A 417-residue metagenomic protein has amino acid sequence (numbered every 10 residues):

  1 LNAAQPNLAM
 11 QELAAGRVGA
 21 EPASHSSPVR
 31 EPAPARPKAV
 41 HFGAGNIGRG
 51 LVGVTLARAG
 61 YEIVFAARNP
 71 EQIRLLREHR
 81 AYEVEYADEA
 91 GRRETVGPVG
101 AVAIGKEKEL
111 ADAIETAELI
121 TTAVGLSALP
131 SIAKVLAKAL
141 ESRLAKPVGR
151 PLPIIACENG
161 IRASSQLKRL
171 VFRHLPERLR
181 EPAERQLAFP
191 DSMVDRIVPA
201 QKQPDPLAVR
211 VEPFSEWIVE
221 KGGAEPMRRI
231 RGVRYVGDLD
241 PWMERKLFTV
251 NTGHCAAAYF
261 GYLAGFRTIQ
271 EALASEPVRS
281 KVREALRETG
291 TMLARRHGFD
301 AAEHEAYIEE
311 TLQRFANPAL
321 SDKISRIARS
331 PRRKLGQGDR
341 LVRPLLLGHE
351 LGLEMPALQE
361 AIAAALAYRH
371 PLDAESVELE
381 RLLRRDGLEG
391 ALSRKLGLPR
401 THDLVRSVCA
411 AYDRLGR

Functional and structural regions predicted by a protein language model:
A3, G16-A23: Residue-identity detector for glycine
P6, P28-V40, N46-I47, V52-R417: Substrate/ligand-engaging "lid" and interaction regions
